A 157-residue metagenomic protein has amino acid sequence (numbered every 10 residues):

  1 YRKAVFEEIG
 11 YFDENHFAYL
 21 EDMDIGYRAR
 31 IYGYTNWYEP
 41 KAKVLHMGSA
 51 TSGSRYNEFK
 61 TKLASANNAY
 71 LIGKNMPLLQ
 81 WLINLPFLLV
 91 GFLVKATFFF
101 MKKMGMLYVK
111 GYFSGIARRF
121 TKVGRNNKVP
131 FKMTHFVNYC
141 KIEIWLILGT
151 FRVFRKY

Functional and structural regions predicted by a protein language model:
Y1, A69-N75: Substrate-binding rim/cap in mid-to-C-terminal beta-strand-loop elements of soluble/periplasmic
Y1-K43: A short, conserved alpha-helix in the catalytic core of glycosyltransferases
F12, Y32-N57, N67, L71: Active-site donor/metal-binding and catalytic loop motifs of nucleotide-sugar-dependent glycosylation enzymes
Y19, S54-T61, K102-G105: Flexible, glycine- and charge-enriched loops at secondary-structure boundaries
M23-D24, K62-A66, M106, K110: A structural signal for well-ordered alpha-helical segments within the folded catalytic domains of diverse enzymes
G26-Y27, A69, F113: Non-transmembrane alpha-helical segments in soluble domains of secreted/periplasmic/extracellular proteins
W37, E58-A64, V153-Y157: Membrane-proximal envelope and lipid/glycan-remodeling enzymes
W81-Y157: Non-catalytic, C-terminal membrane-associated alpha-helical segments of glycosyltransferases
